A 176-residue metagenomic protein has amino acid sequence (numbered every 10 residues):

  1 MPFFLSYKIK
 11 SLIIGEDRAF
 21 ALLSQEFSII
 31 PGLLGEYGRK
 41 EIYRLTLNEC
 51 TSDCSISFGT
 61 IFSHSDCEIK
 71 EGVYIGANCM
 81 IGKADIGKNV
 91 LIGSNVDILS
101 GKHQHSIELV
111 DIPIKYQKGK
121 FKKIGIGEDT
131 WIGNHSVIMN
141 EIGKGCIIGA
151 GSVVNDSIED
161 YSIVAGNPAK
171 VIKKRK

Functional and structural regions predicted by a protein language model:
M1-D53: A transmembrane-helix-recognition feature enriched in membrane-embedded lipid enzymes and envelope glyco-/phospholipid
G35-E41, T60-K70, Y74-I142, N167-P168 (+1 more regions): Flexible, glycine/small-residue-enriched loop-and-beta-strand segment within the central core of proteins
T51, G127, G143, S157-E159: Short conserved AdoMet
D66-C67, G145, N155, Y161: A short, glycine- and basic residue-enriched loop/turn that sits immediately adjacent to a domain's principal
N134-I147, S152-D156: Beta-rich strand-turn-strand
V164: Conserved active-site beta-strand element of glycosyltransferases/polysaccharide synthases
